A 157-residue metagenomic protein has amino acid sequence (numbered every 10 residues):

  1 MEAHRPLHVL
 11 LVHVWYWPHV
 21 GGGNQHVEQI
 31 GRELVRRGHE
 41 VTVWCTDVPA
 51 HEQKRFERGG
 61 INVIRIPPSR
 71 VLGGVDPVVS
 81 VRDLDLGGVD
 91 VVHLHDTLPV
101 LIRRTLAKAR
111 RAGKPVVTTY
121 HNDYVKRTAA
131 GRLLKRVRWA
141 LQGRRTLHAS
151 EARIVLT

Functional and structural regions predicted by a protein language model:
M1-H51, R55-N62, G87: N-terminal subdomain of nucleotide-sugar transferases
V14, H95, Y120-D123: Histidine-centered beta-alpha loop that forms part of the nucleotide-sugar donor binding/catalytic region in diverse
S69-V81: Glycine-rich, highly charged phosphate/nucleotide-binding loops
R82-I102, K114-V117: Short N-terminal targeting/anchoring amphipathic segment
P115, V125-R145: Nucleotide-sugar donor phosphate/pyrophosphate-binding loop at the beta->alpha transition of glycosyltransferases
R144, H148-T157: A short, active-site helix/loop in glycosyltransferases that binds the activated sugar's phosphate group
